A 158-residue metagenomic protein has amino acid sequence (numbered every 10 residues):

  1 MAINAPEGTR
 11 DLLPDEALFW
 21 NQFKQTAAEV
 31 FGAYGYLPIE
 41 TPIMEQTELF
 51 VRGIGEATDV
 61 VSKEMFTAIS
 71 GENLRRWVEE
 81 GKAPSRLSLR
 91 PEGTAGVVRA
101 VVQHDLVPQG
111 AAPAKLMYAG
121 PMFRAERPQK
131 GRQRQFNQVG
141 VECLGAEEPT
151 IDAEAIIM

Functional and structural regions predicted by a protein language model:
M1-M158: TRNA-recognition modules of translation machinery and tRNA-sensing kinases, especially anticodon-binding
